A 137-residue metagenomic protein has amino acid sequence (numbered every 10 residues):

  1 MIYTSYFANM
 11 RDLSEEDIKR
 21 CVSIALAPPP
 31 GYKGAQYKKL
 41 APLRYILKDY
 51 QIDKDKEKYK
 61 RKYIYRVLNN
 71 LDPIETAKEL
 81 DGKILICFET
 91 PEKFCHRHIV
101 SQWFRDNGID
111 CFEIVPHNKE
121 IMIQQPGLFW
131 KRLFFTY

Functional and structural regions predicted by a protein language model:
M1-Y137: Residues lining hydrophobic/aromatic ligand-binding pockets adjacent to catalytic sites
